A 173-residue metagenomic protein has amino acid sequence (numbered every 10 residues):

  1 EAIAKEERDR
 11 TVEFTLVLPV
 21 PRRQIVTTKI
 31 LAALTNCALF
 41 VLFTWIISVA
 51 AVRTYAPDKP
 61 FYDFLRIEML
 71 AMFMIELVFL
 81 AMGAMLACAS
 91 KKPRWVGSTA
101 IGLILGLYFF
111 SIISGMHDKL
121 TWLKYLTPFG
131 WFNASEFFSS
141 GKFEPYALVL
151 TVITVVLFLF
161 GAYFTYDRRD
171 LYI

Functional and structural regions predicted by a protein language model:
E1, L70-I75, L150-T151: Alpha-helical transmembrane segments of multi-pass integral membrane proteins
E1-L16, I30: Transmembrane helix boundary and interhelical loop/hinge segments in multi-pass membrane proteins
K5, V49-R53, A87-C88, I112 (+1 more regions): Transmembrane helix-loop junction
T27-A84, K142-F143: Secretory targeting signals
F73-L105, I113: A structural motif at transmembrane helix-loop-helix junctions in multipass membrane proteins
V96, G102-I173: Terminal transmembrane helical anchor/hairpin motif
